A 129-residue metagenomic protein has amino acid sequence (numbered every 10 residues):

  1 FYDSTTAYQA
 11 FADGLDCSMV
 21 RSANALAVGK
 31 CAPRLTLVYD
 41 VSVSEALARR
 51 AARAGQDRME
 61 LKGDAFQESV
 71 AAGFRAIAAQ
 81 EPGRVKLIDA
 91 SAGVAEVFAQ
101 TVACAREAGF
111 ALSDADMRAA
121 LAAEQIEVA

Functional and structural regions predicted by a protein language model:
F1-Y2, T6, A90-S91: Short, well-ordered beta-to-alpha junction loops that form the rim of enzyme active sites and present histidine/acidic
T6-A72: A glycine- and Lys/Arg-enriched "phosphate-lid" helix/loop adjacent to the NTP-binding pocket of small-molecule kinases
S44-A129: NTP-dependent small-molecule kinase module
